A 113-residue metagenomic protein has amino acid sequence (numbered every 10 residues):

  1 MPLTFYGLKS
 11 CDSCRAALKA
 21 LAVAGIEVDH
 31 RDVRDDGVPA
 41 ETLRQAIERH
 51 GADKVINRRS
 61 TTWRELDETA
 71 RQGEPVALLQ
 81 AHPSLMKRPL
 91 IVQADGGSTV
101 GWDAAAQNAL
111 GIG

Functional and structural regions predicted by a protein language model:
M1-A24, V28-D36: Local sequence-structure signature of Cys/Sec-based thiol-disulfide redox active-site neighborhoods
V33-G113: Thiol/selenol-based redox catalytic cores and closely related redox-interacting motifs
